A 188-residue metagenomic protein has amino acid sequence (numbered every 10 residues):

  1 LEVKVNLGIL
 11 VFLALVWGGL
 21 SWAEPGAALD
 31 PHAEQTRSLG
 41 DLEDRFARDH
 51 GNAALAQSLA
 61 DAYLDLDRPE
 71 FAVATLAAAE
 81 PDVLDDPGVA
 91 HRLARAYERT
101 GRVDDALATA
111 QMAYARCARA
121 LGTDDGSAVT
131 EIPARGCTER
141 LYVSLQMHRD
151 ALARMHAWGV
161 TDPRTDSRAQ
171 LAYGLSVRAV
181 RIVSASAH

Functional and structural regions predicted by a protein language model:
L1-R37, V180-V183, A187: Long, contiguous interaction/recruitment modules in multidomain scaffold/adaptor proteins
H32-Q35, P69, V103: TPR-repeat structural position
A54-S58, P87-R92, A108, G122-V129: Alpha-solenoid helical repeat scaffolds
A128-H188: Terminal, low-structured helical/coil segments at or just beyond the last alpha-helical repeat
